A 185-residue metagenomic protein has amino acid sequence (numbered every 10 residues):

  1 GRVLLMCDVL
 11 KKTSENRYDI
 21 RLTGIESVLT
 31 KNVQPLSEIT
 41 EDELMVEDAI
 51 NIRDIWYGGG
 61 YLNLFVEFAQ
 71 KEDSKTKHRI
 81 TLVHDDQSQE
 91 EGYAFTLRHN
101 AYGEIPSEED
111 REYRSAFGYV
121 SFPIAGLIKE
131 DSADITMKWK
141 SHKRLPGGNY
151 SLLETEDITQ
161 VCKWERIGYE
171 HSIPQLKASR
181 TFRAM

Functional and structural regions predicted by a protein language model:
G1, A101-I135, H142: Short, solvent-exposed, Trp/other aromatic-anchored flexible loops in extracytoplasmic proteins
G1-Y18, A184: Flexible glycine-rich surface loops and low-complexity tracts that mediate binding to linear polymers
C7, L29, R111, V161-M185: Residue-level recognition of alpha-helix boundary/capping or hinge positions
L10-S37: OB-fold/S1-family single-stranded nucleic acid-binding modules
N32-G58, L62-F65: Extracytoplasmic beta-rich ectodomain segments of secreted or membrane-anchored proteins
I52-E108: Short helix-loop boundary/capping segments
L127-E165: Surface-exposed edge beta-strand/loop patches
